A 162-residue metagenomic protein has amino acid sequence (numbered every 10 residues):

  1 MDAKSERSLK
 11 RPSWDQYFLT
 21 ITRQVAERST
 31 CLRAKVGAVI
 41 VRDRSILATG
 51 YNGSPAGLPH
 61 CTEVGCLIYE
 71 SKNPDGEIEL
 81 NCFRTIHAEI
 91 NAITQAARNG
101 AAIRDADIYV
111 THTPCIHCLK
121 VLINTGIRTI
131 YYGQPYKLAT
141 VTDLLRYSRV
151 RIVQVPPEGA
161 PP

Functional and structural regions predicted by a protein language model:
M1-P162: Zinc-dependent deaminase catalytic domain
